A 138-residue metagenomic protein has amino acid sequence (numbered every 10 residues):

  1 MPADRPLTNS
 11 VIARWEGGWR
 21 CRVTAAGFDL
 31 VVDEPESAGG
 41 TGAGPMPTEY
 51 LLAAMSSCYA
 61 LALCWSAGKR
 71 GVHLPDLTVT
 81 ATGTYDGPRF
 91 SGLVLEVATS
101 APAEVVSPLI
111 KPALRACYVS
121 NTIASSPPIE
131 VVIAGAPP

Functional and structural regions predicted by a protein language model:
M1-A53, L61-P138: Extended beta-strand/beta-hairpin segments
